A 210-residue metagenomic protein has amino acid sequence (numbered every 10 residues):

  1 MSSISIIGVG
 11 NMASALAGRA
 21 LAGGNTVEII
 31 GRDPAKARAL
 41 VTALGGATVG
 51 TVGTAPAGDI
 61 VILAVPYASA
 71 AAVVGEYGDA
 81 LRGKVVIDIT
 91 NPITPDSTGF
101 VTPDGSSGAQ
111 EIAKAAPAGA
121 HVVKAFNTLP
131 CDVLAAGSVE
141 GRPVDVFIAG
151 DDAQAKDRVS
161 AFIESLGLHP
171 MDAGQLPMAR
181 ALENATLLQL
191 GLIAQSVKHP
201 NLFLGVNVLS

Functional and structural regions predicted by a protein language model:
M1-A39, A43-L44: NAD(P)+-binding Rossmann beta1-loop-alpha1 motif at the extreme N-terminus of oxidoreductases
S2-S3, V85, D145: Residues that mark the start of a beta-strand
S5-I6, L63, I148: Hydrophobic Val/Ile/Leu positions in short beta-strands of Rossmann-like dinucleotide-binding domains
A15, R19, A115, F162: Rossmann-fold NAD(P)-dependent oxidoreductase module
V41, G46, T51-D96: Rossmann-like NAD(P)-binding element
T90-S138: Rossmann-fold NAD(P)-binding glycine/threonine-rich loop
D145-S210: Active-site-lining helix/loop region of Rossmann-like oxidoreductase modules
